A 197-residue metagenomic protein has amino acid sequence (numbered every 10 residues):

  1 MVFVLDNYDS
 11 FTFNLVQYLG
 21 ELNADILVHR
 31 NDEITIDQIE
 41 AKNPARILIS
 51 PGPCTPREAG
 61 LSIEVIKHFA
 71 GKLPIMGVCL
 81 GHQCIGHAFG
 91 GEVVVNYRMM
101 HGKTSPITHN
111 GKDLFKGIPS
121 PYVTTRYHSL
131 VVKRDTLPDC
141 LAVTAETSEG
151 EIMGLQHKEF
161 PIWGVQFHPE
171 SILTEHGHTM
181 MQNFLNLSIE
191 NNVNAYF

Functional and structural regions predicted by a protein language model:
M1-F3: Extreme N-terminal starter segment of soluble prokaryotic enzymes
T12: Active-site-adjacent helical/loop segments in soluble small-molecule enzymes
V16-D25: Two-component/phosphorelay signaling modules centered on CheY-like receiver
D25-N31: Short hydrophobic/Thr-rich beta-strand motif most characteristic of the beta2 strand and flanking loop of CheY-like
T35-N43: Short amphipathic alpha-helix with an adjacent loop that forms part of the alpha/beta core around
P44-G117, M181-N183: Cysteine-nucleophile active-site neighborhood
D113-E159: Catalytic beta-strand/loop cores that center a nucleophilic Ser/Cys/Thr and support acyl-enzyme chemistry
I172-F197: Acyltransferase
